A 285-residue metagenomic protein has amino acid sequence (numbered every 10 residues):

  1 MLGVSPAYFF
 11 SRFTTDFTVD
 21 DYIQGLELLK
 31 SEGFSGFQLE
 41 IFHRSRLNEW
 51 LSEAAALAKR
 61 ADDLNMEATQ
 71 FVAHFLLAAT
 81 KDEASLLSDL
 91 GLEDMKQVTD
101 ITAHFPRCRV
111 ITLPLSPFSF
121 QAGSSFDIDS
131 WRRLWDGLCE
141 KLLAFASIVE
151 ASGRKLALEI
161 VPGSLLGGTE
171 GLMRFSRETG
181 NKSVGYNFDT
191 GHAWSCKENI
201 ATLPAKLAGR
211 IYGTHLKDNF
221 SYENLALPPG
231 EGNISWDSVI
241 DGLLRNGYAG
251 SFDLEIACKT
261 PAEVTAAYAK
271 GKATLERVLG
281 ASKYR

Functional and structural regions predicted by a protein language model:
M1-F13, Q70-K81, F118-S125: N-terminal small/glycine-rich loop or linker at the start of catalytic domains across soluble metabolic enzymes
M1-S35, A58, D62, T80 (+4 more regions): Histidine-acidic metal/acid-base catalytic patches
I23, R60-D63, T80-G185: Active-site acidic/histidine proton-transfer and metal-coordination neighborhood in alpha/beta enzyme cores
F37-L39, A68-A73, C108-S116, L156-E159 (+1 more regions): Short beta-strand segments at enzyme active-site cores
Q38-A58, P117-F118: Glycine-rich, proline-tolerant flexible connector loops at the mouths of alpha/beta enzymes
H43-R44, L76-A79, F118-Q121, D218-N224: Conserved radical SAM core fold
R46, A84-L87, I128-D129, A226-E231: Short glycine-enriched, charge-decorated loop/helix-capping segments at active-site entrances that position
